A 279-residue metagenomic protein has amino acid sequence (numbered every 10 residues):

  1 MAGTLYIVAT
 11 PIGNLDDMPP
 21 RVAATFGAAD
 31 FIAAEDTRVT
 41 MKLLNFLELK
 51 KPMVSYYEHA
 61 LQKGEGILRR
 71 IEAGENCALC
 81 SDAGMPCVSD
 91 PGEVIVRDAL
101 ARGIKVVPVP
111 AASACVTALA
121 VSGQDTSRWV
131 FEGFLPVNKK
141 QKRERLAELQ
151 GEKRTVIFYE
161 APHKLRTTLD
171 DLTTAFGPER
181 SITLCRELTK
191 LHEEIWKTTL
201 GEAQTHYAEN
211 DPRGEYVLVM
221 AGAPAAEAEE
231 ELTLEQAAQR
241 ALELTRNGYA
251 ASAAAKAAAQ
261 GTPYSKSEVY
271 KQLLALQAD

Functional and structural regions predicted by a protein language model:
M1-E58: Glycine-rich, flexible N-terminal cofactor/catalytic loop recognition
A2, T155, P162-D279: A contiguous loop/helix-start segment that scaffolds small-molecule binding in enzyme catalytic cores
G3-L5, G74-A78, R154-T155: Loop/turn-to-beta-strand initiation segments
I12-L15, D82-P86, P162-K164, A223-A225: Short glycine-rich anion-binding loops that position phosphate/pyrophosphate groups of nucleotides and phosphorylated
F26-I32, G103-V107, T155-V156: Short active-site oxyanion
V54-Q62, L135-N138: Conserved helicase motor
E72-T117, H163-T167: A glycine-rich beta-strand to alpha-helix segment that forms a phosphate/ribose-binding loop at ligand/cofactor sites
V94-E152: Class I SAM-dependent methyltransferase SAM-binding "motif I" and its flanking Rossmann-like core
